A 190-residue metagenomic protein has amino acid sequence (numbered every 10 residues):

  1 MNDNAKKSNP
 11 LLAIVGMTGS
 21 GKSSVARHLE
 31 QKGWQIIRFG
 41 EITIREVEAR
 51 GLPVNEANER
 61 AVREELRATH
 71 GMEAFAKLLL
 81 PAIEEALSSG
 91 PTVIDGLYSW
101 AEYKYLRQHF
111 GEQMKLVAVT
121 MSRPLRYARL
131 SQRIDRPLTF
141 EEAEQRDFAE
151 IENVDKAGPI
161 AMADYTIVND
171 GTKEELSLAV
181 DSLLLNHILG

Functional and structural regions predicted by a protein language model:
M1-P10: Extreme N-terminal, non-catalytic leader segments that precede Walker-type/kinase nucleotide-binding cores
M17, L29: P-loop (Walker A) phosphate-binding loop of NTP-binding proteins
K22: Conserved lysine of the Walker
V25-A26: Post-Walker A alpha-helix
Q35-V93, L97-Q108, R136, E141: ATP-dependent small-molecule kinase phosphotransfer cores that center on conserved nucleotide phosphate-binding segments
E73, Q132-N186, G190: Small-molecule kinase domains that catalyze NTP-dependent phosphoryl transfer to phosphate-bearing small molecules
D95-G96, H109-R136: Conserved phosphate-donor/acceptor-positioning beta-strand/loop module used by diverse small-molecule
